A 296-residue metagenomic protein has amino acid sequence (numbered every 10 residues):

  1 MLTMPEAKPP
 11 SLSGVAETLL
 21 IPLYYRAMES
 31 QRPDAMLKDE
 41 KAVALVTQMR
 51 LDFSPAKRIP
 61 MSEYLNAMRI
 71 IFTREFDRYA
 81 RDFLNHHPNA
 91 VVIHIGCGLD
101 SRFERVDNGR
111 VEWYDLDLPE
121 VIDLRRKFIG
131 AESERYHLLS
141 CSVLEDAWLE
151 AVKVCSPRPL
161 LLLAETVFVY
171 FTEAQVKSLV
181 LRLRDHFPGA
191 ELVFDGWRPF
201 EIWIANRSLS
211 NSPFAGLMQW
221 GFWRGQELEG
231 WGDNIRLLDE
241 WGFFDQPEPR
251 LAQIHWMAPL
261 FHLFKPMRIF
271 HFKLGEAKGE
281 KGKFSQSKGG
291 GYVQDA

Functional and structural regions predicted by a protein language model:
M1-I93, C97-C141, S156: Rossmann-like AdoMet
A147-S156: Short amphipathic alpha-helix with an adjacent loop that forms part of the alpha/beta core around
L162-L163: A conserved beta-strand element that flanks and buttresses the S-adenosyl-L-methionine
Y170-R182: A short, conserved alpha-helix within the catalytic core of class I
H186-P199: Conserved beta-strand signature within the Rossmann-like core of class I S-adenosyl-L-methionine
P199-G216: Short, glycine-/aromatic-enriched active-site segment of Class I SAM-dependent methyltransferases
L217-G242: Short alpha-helix
A252-G279: Core SAM-dependent methyltransferase catalytic element
